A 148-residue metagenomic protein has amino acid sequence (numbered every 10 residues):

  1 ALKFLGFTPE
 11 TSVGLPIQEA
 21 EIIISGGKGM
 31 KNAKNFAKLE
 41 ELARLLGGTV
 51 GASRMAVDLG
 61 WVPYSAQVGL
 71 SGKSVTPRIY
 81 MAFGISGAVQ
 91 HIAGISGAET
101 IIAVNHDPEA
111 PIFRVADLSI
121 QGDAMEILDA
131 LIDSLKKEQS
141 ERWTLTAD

Functional and structural regions predicted by a protein language model:
A1-D148: N-terminal glycine-rich FAD/FM-binding segment characteristic of electron-transfer flavoproteins
